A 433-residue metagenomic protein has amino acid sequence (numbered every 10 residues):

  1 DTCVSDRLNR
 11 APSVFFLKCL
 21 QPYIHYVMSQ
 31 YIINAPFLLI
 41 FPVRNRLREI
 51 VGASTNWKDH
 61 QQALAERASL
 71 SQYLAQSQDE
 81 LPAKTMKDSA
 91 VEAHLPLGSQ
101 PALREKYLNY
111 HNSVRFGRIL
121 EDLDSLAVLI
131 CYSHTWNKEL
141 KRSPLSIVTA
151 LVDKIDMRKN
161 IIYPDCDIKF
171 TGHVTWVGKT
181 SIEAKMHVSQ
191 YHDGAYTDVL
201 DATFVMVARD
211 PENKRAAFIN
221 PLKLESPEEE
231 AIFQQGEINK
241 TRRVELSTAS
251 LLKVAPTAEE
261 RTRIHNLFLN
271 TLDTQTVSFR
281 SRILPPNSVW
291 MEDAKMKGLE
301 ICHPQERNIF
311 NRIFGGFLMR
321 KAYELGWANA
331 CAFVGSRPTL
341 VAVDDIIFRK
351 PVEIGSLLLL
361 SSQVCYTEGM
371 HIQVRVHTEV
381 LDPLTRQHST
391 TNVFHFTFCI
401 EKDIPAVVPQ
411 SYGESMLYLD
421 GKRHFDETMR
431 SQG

Functional and structural regions predicted by a protein language model:
D1-R46: N-terminal mitochondrial targeting presequence
Q30-Q72, I161-P256, I354, C365-G433: HotDog/MaoC-like acyl-thioester-processing domains
Y31-N56, H60-R115, L222-G315, R430-Q432: Catalytic strand-loop segment that frames the active site of acyl-thioester-processing enzymes
N112, F116-I119, C131-T149, I161-Y163 (+2 more regions): Single-stranded nucleic-acid-binding OB-fold domains
V114-R142, F314-P338: Active-site helix/loop of acyl-thioester processing domains in fatty-acid/polyketide metabolism, spanning hotdog-fold
L140-P144, T149-I161, C166-K169, G335-P351 (+1 more regions): A cross-kingdom feature marking solvent-exposed beta-strand/loop segments within repeated, beta-rich binding/scaffold
K295-I347, P351: Eukaryotic modular interaction domains in large regulatory/scaffold proteins
